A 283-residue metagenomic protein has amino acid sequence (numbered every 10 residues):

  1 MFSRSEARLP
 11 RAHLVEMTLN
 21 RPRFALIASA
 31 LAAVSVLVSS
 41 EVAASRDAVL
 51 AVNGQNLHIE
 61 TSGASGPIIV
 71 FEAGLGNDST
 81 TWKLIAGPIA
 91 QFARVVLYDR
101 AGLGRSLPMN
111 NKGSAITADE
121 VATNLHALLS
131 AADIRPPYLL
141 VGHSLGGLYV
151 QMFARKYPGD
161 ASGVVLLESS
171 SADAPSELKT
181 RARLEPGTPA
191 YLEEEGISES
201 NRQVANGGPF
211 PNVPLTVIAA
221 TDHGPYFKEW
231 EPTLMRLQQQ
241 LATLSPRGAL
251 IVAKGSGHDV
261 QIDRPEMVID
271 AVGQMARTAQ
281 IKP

Functional and structural regions predicted by a protein language model:
F2, E6, H13, T18-A28 (+7 more regions): Alpha/beta-hydrolase fold catalytic core
Q55-R105: Conserved HGGG/HGGXW glycine-rich cap/lid loop of the alpha/beta-hydrolase fold
L97-V141: Active-site loop/oxyanion-hole signature of alpha/beta-hydrolase fold enzymes
D99, L167-E168, I218: Alpha/beta-hydrolase-fold catalytic nucleophile elbow
P136-D173: Conserved hydrolase catalytic core segment
V165-E194, R236: Flexible "cap/lid" loop of the alpha/beta hydrolase fold
G187-K254: Conserved serine/cysteine hydrolase catalytic core
G248, K254-P283: Catalytic active-site module of serine/aspartate enzymes centered on a nucleophile-bearing elbow/loop
